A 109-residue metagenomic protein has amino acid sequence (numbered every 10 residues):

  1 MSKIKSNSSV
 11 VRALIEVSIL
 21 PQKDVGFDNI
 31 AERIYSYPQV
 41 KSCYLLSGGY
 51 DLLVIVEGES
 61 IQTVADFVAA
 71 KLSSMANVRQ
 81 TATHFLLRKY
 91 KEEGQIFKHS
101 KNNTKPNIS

Functional and structural regions predicted by a protein language model:
M1-S109: A compositional/biophysical signature of low hydrophobicity enriched in polar/charged and small residues
